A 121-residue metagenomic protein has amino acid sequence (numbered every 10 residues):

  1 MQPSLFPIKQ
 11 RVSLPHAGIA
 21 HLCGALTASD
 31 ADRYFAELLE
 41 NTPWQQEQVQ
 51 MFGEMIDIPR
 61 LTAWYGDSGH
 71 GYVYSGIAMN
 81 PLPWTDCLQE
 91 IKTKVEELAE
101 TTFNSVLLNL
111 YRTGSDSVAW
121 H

Functional and structural regions predicted by a protein language model:
M1-H121: Non-heme Fe(II) oxygenase metal-center motifs and adjacent flexible, charged/small-residue loops
